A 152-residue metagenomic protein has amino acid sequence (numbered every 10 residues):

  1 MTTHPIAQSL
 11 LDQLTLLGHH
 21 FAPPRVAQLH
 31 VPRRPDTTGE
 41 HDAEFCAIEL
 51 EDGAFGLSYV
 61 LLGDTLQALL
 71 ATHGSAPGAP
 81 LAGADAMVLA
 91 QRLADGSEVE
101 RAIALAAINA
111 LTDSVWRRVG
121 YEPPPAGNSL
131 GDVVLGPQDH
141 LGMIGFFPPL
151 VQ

Functional and structural regions predicted by a protein language model:
T2-P148: Electropositive, gly/pro-rich neighborhoods at or near active sites that engage anionic ligands
Q152: Glycine-rich phosphate/ribose-binding loops and adjacent secondary-structure elements that form binding surfaces
